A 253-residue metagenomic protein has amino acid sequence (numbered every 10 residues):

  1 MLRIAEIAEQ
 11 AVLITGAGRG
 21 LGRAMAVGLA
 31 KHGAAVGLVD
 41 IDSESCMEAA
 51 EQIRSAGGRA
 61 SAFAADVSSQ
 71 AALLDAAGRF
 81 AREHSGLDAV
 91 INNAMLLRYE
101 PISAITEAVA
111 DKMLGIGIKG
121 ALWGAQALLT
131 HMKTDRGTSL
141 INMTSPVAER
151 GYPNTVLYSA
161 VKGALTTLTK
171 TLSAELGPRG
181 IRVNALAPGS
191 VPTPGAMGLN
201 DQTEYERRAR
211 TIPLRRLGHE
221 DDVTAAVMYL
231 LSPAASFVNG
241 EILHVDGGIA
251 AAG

Functional and structural regions predicted by a protein language model:
L2-R3, R150, M228, N239-G253: Short C-terminal tail/terminal secondary-structure segment of NAD(P)H-dependent dehydrogenase/reductase domains
P101-I102, V109-L114, R208: Substrate-binding pocket helix/loop in short-chain dehydrogenase/reductase
I102-S103, R150-V156, P178-R179, R215 (+1 more regions): Active-site loop immediately N-terminal to the catalytic Tyr-X3-Lys motif of short-chain dehydrogenase/reductase
E107, A185, R207-V238, G247: C-terminal helical subdomain
A125, V161, T169: Active-site helix of classical SDR
T130, A174-P178, S236: Alpha-helical segment proximal to the catalytic Tyr-Lys
S145: Residue(s) in the substrate-gating loop at a strand-loop-helix junction that position the organic substrate next
